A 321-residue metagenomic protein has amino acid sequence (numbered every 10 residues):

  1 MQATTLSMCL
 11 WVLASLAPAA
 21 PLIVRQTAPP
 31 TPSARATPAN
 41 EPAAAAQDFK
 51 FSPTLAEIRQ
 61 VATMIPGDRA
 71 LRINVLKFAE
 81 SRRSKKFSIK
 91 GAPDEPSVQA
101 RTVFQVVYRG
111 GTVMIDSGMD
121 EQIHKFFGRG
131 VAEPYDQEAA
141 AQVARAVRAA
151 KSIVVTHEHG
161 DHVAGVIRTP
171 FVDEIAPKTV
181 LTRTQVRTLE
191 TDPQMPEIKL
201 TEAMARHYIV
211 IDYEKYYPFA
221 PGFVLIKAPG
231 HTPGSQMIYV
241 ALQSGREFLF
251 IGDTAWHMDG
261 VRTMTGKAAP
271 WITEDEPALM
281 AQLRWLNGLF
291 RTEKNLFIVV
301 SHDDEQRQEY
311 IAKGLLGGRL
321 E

Functional and structural regions predicted by a protein language model:
M1-P21: Sec-dependent N-terminal signal peptides
A19-A141, A146-A149, G245-D253, R291-F297 (+2 more regions): Metallo-beta-lactamase
R59-M64, E138-A149, D173-K227, T273-N295: Metallo-beta-lactamase
V98-A100, I211, T232-G234: Residues that act as N-cap/strand-start positions at coil-to-secondary-structure junctions
D120-E121, Y216-Y217, I226-K227, P233-E305: Metallo-beta-lactamase
A150-D161: Metallo-beta-lactamase
A164-E174, E309-K313: Metal-dependent catalytic neighborhoods of phosphoester/phosphodiester hydrolases
R307-E321: Short, basic/aromatic-enriched C-terminal tail that caps enzymatic domains
